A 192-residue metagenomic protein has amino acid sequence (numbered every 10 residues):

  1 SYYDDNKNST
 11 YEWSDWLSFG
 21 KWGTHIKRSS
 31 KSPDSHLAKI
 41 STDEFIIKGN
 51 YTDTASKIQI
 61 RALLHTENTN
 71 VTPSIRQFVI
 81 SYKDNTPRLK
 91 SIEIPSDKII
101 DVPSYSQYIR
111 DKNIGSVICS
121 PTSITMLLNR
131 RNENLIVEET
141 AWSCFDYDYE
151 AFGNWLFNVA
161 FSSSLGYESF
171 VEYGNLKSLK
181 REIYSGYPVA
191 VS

Functional and structural regions predicted by a protein language model:
S1-Y82: Non-cytosolic beta-sandwich-type ligand-binding/adhesion modules
Y2-Y3, Y11, Y51, Y82 (+5 more regions): Sequence-level detector for tyrosine residue identity
W13-W16, I114, N154-W155: Tryptophan-centered motif/residue detector
S18-K21, K27, R110, Y147 (+1 more regions): Intrinsically disordered, low-complexity regulatory segments enriched in acidic/serine/proline/glutamine/glycine
F45, K112, S120, G174-L176: Sparse, context-dependent recognition of short Cys/His-centered cofactor- or disulfide-binding micro-motifs
K57, L63-A151: Active-site-adjacent structural segments surrounding the nucleophilic cysteine of cysteine proteases and isopeptidases
N134-S192: Conserved active-site-adjacent core of cysteine acyl-enzyme catalytic domains
